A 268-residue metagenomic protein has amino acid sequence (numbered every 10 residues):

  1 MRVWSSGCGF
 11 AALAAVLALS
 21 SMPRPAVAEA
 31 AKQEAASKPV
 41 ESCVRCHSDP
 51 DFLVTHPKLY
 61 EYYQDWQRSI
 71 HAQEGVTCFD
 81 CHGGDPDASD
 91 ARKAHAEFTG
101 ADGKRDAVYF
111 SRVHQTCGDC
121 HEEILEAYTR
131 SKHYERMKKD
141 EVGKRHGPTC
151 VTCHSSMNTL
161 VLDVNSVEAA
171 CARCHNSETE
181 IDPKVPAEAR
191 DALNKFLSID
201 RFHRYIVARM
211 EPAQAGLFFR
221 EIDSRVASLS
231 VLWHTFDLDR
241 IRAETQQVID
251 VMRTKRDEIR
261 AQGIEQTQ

Functional and structural regions predicted by a protein language model:
M1-S5: N-terminal secretory signal peptides that target proteins for export/translocation
S6-F10, R24-A26: N-terminal amphipathic/basic-hydrophobic helices that include classical n-h-c signal peptides and signal-anchor
G9-S20: Bacterial N-terminal signal peptides
P23-Q268: Short sequence/structural segments immediately N-terminal
